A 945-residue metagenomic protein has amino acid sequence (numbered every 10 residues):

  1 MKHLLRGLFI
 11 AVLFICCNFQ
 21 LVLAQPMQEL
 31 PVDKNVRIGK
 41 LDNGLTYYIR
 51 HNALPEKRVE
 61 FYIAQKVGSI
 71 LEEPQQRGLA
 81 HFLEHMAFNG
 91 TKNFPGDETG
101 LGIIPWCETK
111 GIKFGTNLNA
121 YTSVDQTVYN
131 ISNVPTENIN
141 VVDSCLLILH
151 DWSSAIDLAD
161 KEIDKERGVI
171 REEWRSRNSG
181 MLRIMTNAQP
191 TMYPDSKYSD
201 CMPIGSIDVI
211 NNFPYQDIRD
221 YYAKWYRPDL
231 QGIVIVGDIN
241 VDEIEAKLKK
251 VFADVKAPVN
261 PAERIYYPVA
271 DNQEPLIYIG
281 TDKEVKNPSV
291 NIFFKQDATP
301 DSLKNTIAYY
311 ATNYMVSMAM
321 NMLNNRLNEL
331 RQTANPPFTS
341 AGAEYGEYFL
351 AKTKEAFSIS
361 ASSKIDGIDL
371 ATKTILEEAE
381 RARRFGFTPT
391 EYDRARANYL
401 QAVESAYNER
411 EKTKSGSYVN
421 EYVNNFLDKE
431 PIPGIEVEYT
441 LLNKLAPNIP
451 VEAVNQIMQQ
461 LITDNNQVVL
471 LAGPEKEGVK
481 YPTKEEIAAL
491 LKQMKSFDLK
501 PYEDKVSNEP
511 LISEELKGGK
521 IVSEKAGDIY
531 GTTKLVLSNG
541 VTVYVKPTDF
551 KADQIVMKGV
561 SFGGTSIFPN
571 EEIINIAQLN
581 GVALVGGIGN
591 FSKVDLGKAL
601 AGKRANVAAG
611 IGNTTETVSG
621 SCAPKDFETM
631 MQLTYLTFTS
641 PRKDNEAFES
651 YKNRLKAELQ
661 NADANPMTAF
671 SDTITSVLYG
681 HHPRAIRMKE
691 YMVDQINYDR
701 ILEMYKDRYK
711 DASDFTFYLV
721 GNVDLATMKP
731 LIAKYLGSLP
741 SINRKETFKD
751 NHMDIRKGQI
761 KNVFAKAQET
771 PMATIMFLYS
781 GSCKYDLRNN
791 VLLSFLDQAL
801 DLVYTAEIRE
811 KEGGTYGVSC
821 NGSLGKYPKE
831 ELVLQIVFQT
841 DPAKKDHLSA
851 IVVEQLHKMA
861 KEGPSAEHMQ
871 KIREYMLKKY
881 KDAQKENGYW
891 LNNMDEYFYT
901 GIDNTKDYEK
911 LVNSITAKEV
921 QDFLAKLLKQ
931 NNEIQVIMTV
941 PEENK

Functional and structural regions predicted by a protein language model:
M1-P26: Bacterial Sec-dependent N-terminal signal peptides
L23-Y48, N240-Y314, A319-N324, N328 (+13 more regions): Proteolytic maturation boundary segments
Y48-R50, P55-E72, L79-A80, E98-D151 (+13 more regions): M16 family metallopeptidases and their MPP-like homologs
L79-A87, A319, L579: Active-site His/Glu-centered metal-binding helix of metallohydrolases
M86-E98: Metal-associated gating/positioning segment near the N- to mid-region
A155-L158, E162-I163, A446-A453, I457 (+3 more regions): Peptidyl-prolyl cis-trans isomerase
E162-L230, V234-V236, V241-K249, K256-Y266 (+2 more regions): Hydrophobic, small-residue-rich alpha-helical packing segments that form membrane-like cores
V209-L248, R687, V693-Y735: Internal metal/ion-chelating core segments
